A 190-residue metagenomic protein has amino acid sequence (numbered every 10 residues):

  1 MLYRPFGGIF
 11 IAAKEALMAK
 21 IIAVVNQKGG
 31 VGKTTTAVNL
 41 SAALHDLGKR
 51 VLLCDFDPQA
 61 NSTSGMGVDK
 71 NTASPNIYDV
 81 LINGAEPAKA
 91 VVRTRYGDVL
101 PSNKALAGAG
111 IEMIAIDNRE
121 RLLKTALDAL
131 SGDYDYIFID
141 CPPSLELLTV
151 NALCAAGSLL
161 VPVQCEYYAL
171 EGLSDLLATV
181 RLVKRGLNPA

Functional and structural regions predicted by a protein language model:
M1-A190: P-loop NTP-binding core
